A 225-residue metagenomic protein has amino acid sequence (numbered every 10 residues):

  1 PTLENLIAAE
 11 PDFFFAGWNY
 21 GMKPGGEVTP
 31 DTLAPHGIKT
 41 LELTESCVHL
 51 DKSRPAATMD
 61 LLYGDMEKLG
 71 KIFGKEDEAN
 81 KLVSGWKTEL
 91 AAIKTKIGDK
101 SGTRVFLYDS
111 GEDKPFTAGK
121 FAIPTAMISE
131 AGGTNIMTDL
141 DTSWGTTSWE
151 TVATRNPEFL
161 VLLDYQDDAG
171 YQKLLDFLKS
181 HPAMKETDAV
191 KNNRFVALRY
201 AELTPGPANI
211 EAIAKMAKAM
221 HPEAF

Functional and structural regions predicted by a protein language model:
P1, G17-G25, R54-L61, G74 (+6 more regions): Extracytoplasmic/periplasmic, Sec-exported soluble proteins
P1-G64, K68-I72, W149-K185: Acidic/His-rich segments in extracytoplasmic proteins that coordinate ligands and/or metal ions
I7-A8, L33-P35, G98-S101, K120 (+3 more regions): Extracellular/periplasmic catalytic domains that process cell-envelope and extracellular macromolecules
T29-G111, N193-F225: Extracytoplasmic substrate-binding proteins
R104-D109, T138, V161-L163: Short, conserved beta-strand edge motifs with alternating hydrophobic and charged residues
T117-W144: Alpha-helical, coiled-coil/dimerization segments enriched in small aliphatic residues
A126-S129, T147-E150, K218: Small-molecule-sensing regulatory modules
K179-A197: Long, aromatic- and glycine/proline-rich binding clefts that accommodate carbohydrate-like moieties
